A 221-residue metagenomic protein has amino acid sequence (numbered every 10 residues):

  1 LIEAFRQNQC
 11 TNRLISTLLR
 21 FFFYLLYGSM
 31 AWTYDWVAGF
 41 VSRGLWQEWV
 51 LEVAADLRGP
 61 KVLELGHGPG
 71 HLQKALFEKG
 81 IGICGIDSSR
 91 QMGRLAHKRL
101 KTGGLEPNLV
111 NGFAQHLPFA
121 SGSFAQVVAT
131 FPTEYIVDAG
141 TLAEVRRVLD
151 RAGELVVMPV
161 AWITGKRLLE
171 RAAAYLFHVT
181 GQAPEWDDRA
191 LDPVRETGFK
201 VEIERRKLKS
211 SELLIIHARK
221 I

Functional and structural regions predicted by a protein language model:
F5-L57, H71, E170-A173, F177: Conserved class I S-adenosyl-L-methionine
L63-L65, P69-H116: Class I SAM-dependent methyltransferase SAM/SAH-binding core
Q115-Q126: A short acidic, Gly/Pro-enriched loop at the edge of an enzyme's catalytic core that lines a small-molecule cofactor
Q126-V137: A short SAM/SAH-binding and catalytic strip from SAM-dependent methyltransferases
G140-R151: A short glycine-rich, Lys/Arg-flanked "PGG" loop and its adjoining helix->strand segment in the class I
A152-P159: Conserved beta-strand signature within the Rossmann-like core of class I S-adenosyl-L-methionine
Q182-T197: Short alpha-helix
I203-I221: Core SAM-dependent methyltransferase catalytic element
